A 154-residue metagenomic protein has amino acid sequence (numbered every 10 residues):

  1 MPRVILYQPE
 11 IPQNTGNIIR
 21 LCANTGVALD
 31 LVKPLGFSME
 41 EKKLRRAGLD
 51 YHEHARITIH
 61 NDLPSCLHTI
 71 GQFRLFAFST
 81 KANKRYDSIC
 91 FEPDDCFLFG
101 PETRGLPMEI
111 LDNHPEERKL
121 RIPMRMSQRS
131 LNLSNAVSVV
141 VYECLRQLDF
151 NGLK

Functional and structural regions predicted by a protein language model:
M1-K154: Post-transcriptional modification and biogenesis factors for structured RNAs of the translation apparatus
